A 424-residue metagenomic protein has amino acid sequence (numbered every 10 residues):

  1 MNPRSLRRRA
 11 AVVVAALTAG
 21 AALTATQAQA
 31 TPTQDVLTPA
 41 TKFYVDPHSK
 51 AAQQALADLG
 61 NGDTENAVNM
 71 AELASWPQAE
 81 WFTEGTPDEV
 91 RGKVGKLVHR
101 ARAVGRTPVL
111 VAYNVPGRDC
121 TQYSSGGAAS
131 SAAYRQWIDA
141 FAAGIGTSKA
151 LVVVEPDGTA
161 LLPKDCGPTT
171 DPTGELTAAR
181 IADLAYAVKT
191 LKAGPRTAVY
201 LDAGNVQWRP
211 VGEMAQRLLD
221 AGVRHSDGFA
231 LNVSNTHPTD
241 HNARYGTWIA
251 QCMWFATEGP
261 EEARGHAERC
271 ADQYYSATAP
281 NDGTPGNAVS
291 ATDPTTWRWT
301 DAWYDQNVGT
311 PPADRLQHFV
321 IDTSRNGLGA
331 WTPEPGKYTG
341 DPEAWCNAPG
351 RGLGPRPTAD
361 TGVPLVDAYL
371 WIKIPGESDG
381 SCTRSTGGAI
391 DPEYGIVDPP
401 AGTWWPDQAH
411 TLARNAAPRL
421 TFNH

Functional and structural regions predicted by a protein language model:
M1-A30: Secretory targeting and sorting signals
V36-G144, S148, P355, K373-H424: N-terminal carbohydrate-binding/catalytic regions of secreted carbohydrate-active enzymes
K42-V45, E80-T83, T107-A112, A150-E155 (+6 more regions): Structural recognition of the beta-strand scaffold that forms the well-ordered cores of secreted hydrolase catalytic
A55-N69, R209-G388: Surface-exposed substrate-engagement region within the catalytic domains of secreted or surface-exposed extracellular
Q78-E84, S124-A128, G167-L176, Y200-Q207 (+2 more regions): Surface-exposed cleft-lining segments at the edges of enzyme active sites
K96-R102, V188-K192, A250, W254 (+1 more regions): Surface-exposed amphipathic alpha-helices with a cationic face
H99-V199, E213-D227: Substrate-binding cleft of extracellular glycoside hydrolase catalytic domains
A150, R196-A203, T257-H266: Surface-exposed patches in mature extracellular/periplasmic domains of secreted proteins
